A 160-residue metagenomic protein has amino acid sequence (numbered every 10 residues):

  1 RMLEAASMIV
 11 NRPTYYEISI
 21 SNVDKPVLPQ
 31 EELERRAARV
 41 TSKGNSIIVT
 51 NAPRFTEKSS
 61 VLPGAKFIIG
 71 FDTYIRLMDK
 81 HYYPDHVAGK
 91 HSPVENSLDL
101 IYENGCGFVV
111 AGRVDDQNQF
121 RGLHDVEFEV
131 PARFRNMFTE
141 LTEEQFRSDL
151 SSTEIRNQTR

Functional and structural regions predicted by a protein language model:
R1-R160: Nucleotidyltransferase catalytic core that binds NTPs
